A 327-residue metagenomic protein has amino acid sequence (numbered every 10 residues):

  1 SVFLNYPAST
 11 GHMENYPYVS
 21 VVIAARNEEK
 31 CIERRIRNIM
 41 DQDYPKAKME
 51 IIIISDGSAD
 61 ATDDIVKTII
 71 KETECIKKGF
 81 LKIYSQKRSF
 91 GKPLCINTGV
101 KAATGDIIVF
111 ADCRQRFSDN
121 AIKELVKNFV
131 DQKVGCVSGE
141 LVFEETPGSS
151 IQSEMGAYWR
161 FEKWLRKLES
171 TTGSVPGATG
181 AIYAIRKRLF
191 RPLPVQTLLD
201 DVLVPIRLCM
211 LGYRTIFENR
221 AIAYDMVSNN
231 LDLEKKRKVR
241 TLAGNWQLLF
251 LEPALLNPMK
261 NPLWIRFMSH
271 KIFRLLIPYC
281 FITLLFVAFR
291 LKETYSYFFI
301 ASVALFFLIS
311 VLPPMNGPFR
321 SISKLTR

Functional and structural regions predicted by a protein language model:
S1-N38: N-proximal low-complexity "stem/linker" segments adjacent to membrane-targeting elements
S1-N5, G11-M13, R274-R327: Membrane-embedded multi-pass helical conduit in multi-pass membrane proteins, especially envelope-biosynthetic
V2, E74-C75, Y84-S85, G91-C95 (+1 more regions): Long helical/loop segments within the catalytic core of UDP-sugar-dependent glycosyltransferases, especially the large
P17-S20, E50, L203: Cell-envelope/extracellular polymer assembly enzymes that use nucleotide-activated donors
R37-K48: Short, acidic, metal-binding catalytic loop of nucleotide-sugar glycosyltransferases
S55-D64, R88, Q115: A conserved acidic beta->alpha catalytic loop
I108: Short aromatic/hydrophobic "clamp" motif used to bind/position activated sugar donors
F129-E162, Q196-D200, V204-H270, S323-R327: Catalytic donor/gating beta->alpha subdomain of glycosyltransferases that bind UDP-sugars
